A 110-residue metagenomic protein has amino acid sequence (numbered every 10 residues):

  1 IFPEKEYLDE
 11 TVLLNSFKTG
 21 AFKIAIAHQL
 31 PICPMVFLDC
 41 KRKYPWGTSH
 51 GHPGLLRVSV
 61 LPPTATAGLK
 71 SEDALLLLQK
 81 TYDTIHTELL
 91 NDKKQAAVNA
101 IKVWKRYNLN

Functional and structural regions predicted by a protein language model:
I1-N110: Non-catalytic C-terminal accessory region of glycerolipid acyltransferases and related lyso-lipid remodeling enzymes
